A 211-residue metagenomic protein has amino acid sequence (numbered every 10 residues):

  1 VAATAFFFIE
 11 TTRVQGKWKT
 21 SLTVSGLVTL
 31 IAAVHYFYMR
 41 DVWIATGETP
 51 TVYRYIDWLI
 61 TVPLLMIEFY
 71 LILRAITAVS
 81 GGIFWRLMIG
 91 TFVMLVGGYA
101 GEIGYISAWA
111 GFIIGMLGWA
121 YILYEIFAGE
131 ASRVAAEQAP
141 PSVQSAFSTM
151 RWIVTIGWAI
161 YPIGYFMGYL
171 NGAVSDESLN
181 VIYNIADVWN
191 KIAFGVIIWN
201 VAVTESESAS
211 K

Functional and structural regions predicted by a protein language model:
V1-R54, I67-K211: Polytopic alpha-helical membrane-helix bundles and their juxtamembrane interface segments in multi-pass membrane
